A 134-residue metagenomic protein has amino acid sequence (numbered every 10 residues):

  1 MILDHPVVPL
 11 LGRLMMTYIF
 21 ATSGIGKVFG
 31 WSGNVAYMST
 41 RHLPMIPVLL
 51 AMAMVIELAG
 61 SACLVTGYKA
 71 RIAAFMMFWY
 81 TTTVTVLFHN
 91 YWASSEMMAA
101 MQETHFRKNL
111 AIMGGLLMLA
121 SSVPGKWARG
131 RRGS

Functional and structural regions predicted by a protein language model:
M1-F29, P47-V55, A59, V65-S134: Extended, low-polarity transmembrane helix blocks
W31-P44: Short juxtamembrane and helix-loop transition motifs at transmembrane-helix boundaries in membrane proteins
